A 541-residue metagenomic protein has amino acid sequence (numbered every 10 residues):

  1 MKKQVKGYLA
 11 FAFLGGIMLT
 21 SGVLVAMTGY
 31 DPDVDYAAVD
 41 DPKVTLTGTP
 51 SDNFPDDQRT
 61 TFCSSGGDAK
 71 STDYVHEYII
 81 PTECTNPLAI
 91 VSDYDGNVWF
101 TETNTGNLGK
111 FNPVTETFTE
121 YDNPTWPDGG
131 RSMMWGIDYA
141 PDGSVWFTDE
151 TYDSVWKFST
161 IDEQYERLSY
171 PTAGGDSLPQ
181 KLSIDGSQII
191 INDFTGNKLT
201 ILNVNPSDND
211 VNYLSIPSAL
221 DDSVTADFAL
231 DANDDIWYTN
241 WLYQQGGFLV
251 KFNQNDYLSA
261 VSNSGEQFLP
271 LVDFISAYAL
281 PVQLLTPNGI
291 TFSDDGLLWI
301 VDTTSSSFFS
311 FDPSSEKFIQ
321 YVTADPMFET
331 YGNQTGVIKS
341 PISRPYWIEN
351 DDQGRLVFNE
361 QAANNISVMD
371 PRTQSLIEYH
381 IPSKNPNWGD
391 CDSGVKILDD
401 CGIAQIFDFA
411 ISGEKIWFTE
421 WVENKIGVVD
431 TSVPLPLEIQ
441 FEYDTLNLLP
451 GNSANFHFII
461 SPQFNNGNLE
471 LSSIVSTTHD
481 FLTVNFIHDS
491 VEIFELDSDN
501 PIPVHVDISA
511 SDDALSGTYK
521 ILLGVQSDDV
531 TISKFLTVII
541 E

Functional and structural regions predicted by a protein language model:
D40-Y74: Blade/loop signatures of beta-propeller domains
N53-Q58, I79-G106: Beta-strand-rich domains and repeat architectures in extracellular enzymes and scaffolds, especially beta-propellers
S64-G66, D73-I80, D122-D128, S169-G174 (+4 more regions): Surface-exposed loop and turn segments in beta-propeller and other repeat-based domains that flank or scaffold
E83-Y94, W126-P141, A173-G186, A219-N233 (+3 more regions): Beta-rich, blade/repeat-based domains predominating in secreted/periplasmic proteins but also intracellular
V98-N104, F147-T151, I190-G196, I236-Q244 (+5 more regions): Conserved beta-strand positions in repeat-built beta-propeller and related beta-rich domains
N112-E116, S159-E163, N203-D208, N253-Y257 (+3 more regions): Short loop/turn segments that connect beta-strands within beta-propeller blades
I397-P436: Blade-level signature of beta-propeller repeat domains, shared across WD40, Kelch, NHL, RCC1 and BNR/Asp-box propellers
V433-E541: Long beta-sheet-rich domains in secretory-pathway and surface-associated proteins
